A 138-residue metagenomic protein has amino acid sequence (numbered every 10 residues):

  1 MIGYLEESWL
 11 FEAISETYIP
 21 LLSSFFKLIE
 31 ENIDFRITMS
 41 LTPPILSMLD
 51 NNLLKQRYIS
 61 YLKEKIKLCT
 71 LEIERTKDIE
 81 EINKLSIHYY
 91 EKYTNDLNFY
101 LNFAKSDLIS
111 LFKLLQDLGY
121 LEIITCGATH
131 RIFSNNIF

Functional and structural regions predicted by a protein language model:
M1-E7, F11-F138: Catalytic alpha-helical scaffold of carbohydrate-active enzymes acting on polysaccharides/glycoconjugates
